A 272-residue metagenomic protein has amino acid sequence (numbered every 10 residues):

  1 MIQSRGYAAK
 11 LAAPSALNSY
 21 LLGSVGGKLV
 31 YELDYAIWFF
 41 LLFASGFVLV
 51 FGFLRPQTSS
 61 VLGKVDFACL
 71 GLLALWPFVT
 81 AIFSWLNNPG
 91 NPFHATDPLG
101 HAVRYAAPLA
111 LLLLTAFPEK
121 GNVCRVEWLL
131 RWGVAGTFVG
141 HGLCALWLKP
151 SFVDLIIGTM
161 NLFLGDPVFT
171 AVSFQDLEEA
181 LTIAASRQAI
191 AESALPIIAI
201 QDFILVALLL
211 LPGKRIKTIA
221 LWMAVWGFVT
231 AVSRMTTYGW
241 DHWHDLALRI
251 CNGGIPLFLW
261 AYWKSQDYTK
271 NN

Functional and structural regions predicted by a protein language model:
M1-S151, D166-L177, I183-Q201, L211-N272: Extended, low-polarity transmembrane helix blocks
D154-L155: Periplasmic/extracellular electron-transfer cofactor-ligation site, primarily the c-type cytochrome heme-c attachment
G158: Alpha-helical phosphate/pyrophosphate-handling elements in metalloenzyme active cores
V206-L209: Generic transmembrane alpha-helix signature in multi-pass membrane proteins, especially transporters/channels
